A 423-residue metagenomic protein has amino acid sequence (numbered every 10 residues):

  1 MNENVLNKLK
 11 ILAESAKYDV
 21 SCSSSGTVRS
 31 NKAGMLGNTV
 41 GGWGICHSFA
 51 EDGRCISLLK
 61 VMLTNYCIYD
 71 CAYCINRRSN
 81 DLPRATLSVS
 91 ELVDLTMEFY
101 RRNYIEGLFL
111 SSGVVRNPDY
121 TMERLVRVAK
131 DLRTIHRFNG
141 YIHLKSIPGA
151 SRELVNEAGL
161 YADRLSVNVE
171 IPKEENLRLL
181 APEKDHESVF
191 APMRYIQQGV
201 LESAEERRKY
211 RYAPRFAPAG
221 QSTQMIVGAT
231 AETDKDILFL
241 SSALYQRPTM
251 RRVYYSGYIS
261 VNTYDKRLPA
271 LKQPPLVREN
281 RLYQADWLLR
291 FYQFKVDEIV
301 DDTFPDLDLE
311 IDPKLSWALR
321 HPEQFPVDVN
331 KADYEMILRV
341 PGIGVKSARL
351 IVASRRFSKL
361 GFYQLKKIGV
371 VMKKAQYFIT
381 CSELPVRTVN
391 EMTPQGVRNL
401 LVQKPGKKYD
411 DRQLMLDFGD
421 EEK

Functional and structural regions predicted by a protein language model:
M1-Y66, V371, I379-T380, R387-K408 (+1 more regions): Flexible, acidic/Gly-rich N-terminal and inter-domain linker regions that tether and position cofactor-handling modules
L58, C71, L110, V167 (+3 more regions): Conserved, mostly hydrophobic/aromatic
I68, A72-I75: Cys/His/Pro-rich metal-binding microdomains
R77-L92, F99-L125, D131-R152, G159-Y210 (+2 more regions): Core AdoMet radical
K173, S188-D265, P274-V300: Conserved C-terminal portion of the radical SAM core fold that forms the substrate/S-adenosylmethionine-binding
L271-P274, L288-P326: Alpha-helical ds-nucleic-acid-binding substructure associated with the helix-hairpin-helix region of base-excision DNA
D306-M336, F362-K423: C-terminal extensions
